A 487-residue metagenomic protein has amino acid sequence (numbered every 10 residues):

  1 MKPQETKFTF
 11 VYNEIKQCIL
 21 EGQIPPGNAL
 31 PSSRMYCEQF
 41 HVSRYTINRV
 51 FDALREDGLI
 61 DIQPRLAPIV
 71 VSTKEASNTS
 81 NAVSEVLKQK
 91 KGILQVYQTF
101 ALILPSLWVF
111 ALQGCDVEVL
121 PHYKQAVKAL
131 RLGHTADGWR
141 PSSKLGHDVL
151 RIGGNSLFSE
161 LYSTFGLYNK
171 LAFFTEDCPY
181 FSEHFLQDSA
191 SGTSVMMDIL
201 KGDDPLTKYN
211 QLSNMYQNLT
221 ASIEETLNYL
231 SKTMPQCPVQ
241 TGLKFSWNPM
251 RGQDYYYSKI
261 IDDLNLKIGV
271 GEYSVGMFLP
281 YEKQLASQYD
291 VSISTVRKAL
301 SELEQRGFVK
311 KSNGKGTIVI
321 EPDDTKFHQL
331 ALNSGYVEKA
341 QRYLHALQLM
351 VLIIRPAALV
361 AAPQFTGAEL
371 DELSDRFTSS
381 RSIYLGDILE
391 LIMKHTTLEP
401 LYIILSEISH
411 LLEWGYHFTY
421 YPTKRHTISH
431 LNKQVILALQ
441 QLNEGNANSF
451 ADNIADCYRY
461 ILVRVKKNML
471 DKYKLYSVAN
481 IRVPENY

Functional and structural regions predicted by a protein language model:
M1-E38, L227-L279: Extreme N-terminal segment that seeds HTH/winged-HTH DNA-binding domains in transcriptional regulators
M1-P26, V86-M196, E413: Ordered, small/hydrophobic-rich secondary-structure cores
Q4-N13, L66-V83, G146, Y257 (+2 more regions): Short, cationic-aromatic polyanion-contact patches
Q17-C18, P25-V70, G271-T317: N-terminal helix-turn-helix
T73-F110, E160-Y168, F173, S246 (+1 more regions): Conserved segment of winged-helix/HTH DNA-binding domains
G114-E118, L130-D137, G153-S156, Q187-N210 (+6 more regions): Short helix-adjacent coil turns
E118-F173, Q211-A221, Q364-F418, N453: Conserved amphipathic alpha-helical segments that form helical-bundle/coiled-coil interaction surfaces
C178-S246, M250, Y420-Y487: C-terminal all-alpha effector/ligand-binding and dimerization domain of prokaryotic HTH-type transcriptional repressors
